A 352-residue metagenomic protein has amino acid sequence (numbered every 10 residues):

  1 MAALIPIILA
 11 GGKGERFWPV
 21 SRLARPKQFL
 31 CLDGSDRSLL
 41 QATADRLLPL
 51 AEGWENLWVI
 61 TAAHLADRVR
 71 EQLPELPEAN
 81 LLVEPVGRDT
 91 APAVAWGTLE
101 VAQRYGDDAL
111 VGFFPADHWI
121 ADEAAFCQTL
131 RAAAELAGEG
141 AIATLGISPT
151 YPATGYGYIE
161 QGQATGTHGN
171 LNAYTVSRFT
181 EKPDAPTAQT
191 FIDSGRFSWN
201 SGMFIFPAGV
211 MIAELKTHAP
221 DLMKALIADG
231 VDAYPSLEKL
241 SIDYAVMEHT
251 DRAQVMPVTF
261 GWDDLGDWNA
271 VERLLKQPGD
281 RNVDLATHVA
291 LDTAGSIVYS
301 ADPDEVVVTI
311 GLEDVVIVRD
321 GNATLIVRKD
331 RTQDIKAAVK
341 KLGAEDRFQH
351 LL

Functional and structural regions predicted by a protein language model:
M1-I8, R16-L23, D33-A125: Conserved N-terminal catalytic core of the sugar/cofactor nucleotidyltransferase
A2, F206-L352: Left-handed beta-helix
I8-A10, I60, G112-P115, T144-S148 (+4 more regions): Short beta-strand segments
F29, L40, G97, D117 (+4 more regions): Residue-level signal for inorganic ion chemistry
P74-T165, I205-F206, I212-A219: Conserved beta-loop-beta/alpha segment of the NTase-like Rossmann-fold superfamily that binds/positions NTPs
G162-S198: A short, charged helix-loop
G195-P207: Short loop-to-beta-strand entry elements in the cores of soluble alpha/beta enzymes
